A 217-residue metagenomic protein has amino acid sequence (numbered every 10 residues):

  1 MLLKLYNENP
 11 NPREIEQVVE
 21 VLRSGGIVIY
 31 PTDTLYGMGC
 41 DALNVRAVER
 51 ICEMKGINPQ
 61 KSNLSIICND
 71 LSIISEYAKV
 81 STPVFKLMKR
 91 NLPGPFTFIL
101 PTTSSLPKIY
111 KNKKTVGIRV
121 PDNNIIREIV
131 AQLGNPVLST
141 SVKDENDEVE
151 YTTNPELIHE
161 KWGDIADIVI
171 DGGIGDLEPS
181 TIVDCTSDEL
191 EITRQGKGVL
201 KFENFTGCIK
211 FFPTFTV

Functional and structural regions predicted by a protein language model:
M1-V217: Active-site-adjacent structural elements in enzyme catalytic cores
